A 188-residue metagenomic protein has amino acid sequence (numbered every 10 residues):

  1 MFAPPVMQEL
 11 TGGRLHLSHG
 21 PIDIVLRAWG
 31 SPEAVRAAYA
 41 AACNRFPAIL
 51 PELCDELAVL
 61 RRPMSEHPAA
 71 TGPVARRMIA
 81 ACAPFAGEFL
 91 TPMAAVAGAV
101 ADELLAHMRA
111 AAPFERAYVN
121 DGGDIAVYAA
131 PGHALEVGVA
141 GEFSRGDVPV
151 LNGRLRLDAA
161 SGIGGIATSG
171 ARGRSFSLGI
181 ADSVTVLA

Functional and structural regions predicted by a protein language model:
M1, Q8-L10, A101, A110-A111 (+2 more regions): Short secondary-structure boundary micro-motifs
M1-Y39: N-terminal basic/disordered segments at the start of proteins
F2-V6, P32-N120, D124, V186-A188: Alpha/propeptide regions of enzymes that mature by internal proteolysis
M7, R14-H16, P68, A86 (+3 more regions): Homeobox/homeodomain signature
D23, P32-A34, V59, P84 (+5 more regions): A generic structural micro-environment signature that highlights single residues at secondary-structure boundaries
R27, V74-R76, R172: Non-transmembrane, interaction-prone segments in cytosolic or luminal domains
N120, D124-A188: Conserved mixed alpha/beta catalytic, RNA-binding, or beta-rich assembly cores of soluble enzyme, regulatory
